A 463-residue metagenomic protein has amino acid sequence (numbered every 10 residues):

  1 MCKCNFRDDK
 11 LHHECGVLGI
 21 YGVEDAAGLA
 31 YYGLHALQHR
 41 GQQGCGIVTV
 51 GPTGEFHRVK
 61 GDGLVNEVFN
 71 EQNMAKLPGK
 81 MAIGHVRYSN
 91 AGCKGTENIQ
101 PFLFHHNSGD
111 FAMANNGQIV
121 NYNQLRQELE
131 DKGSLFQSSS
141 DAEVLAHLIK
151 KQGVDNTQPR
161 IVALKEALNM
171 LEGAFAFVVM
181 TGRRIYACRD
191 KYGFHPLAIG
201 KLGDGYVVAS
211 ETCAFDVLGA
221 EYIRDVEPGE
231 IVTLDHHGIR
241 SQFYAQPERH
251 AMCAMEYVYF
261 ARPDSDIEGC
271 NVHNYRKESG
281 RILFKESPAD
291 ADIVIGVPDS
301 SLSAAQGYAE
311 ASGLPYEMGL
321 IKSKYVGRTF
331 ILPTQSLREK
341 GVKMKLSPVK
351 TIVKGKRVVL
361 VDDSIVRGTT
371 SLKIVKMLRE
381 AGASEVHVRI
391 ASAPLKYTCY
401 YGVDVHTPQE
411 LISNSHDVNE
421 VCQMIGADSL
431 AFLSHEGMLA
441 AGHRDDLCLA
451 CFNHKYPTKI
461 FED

Functional and structural regions predicted by a protein language model:
M1-P228, T233-A291, V297, E385: Conserved short alpha-helical segments that host acidic/polar catalytic motifs at enzyme active sites
D25-A27, N90-A91, N121, Y186 (+8 more regions): Flexible loop/turn segments at secondary-structure boundaries
F69, S138, E143-A146, Y316-G327 (+1 more regions): A conserved beta-strand->alpha-helix junction
S134, D155, E286-D292, E310-E317 (+2 more regions): Secondary-structure transition/capping motifs at alpha-helix termini and the adjoining loop/turn into the next element
L168, R183-R184, K201, G219-D225 (+2 more regions): PRPP-dependent phosphoribosyltransferase catalytic core
V294, S301-Y308, S312, Y316 (+1 more regions): Extended, hydrophobic alpha-helical segments in both membrane/secreted and soluble proteins
G313-V358, T369, K396-H406: Short, glycine/charge-rich flexible loops or terminal/linker lids adjacent to PRPP-binding catalytic cores
S347-V361, I365, I390, F461-D463: Mobile, glycine- and charge-enriched loop segments and immediately flanking short secondary-structure elements within
